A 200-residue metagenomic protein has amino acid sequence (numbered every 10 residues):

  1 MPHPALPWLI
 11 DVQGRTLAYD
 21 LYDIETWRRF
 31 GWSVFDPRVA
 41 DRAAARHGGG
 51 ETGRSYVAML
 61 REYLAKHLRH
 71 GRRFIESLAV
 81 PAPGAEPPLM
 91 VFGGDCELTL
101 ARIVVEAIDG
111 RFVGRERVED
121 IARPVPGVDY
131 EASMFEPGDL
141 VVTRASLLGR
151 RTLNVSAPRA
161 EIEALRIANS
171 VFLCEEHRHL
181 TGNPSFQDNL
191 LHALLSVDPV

Functional and structural regions predicted by a protein language model:
M1-V200: Helical cap/lid subdomain of alpha/beta-hydrolase-fold lipid enzymes that gates access to the catalytic pocket
